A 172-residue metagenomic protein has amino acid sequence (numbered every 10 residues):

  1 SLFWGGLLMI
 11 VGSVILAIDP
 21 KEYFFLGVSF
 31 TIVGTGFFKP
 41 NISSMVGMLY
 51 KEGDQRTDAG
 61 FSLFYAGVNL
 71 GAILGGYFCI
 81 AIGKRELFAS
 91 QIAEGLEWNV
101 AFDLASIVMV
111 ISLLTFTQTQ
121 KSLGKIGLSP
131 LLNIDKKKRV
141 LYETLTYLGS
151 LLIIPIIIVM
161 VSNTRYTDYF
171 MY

Functional and structural regions predicted by a protein language model:
F3-F25: C-terminal ends and interior cores of transmembrane alpha-helices in multi-pass membrane transporters/permeases
W4, L26-G27, L63, D103-L104: Hydrophobic core positions of alpha-helical segments in small-molecule transporters and transporter systems
G12, Y23-F38: Hydrophobic core of transmembrane alpha-helices in multi-pass small-molecule transporters, especially MFS/SLC-type
K21-E22, D58, N99: Residues that define the loop-to-transmembrane-helix transition and helix capping in multi-pass membrane transporters
F37-E52: Intracellular juxtamembrane helix-capping segments at the cytosolic ends of symmetry-related transmembrane helices
E52, G83-Y172: Intracellular loop-helix junctions on the cytosolic face of multi-pass helical membrane proteins
R56-K84, L104-S112: Glycine-rich segments within core transmembrane alpha-helices of 12-TM secondary carriers
